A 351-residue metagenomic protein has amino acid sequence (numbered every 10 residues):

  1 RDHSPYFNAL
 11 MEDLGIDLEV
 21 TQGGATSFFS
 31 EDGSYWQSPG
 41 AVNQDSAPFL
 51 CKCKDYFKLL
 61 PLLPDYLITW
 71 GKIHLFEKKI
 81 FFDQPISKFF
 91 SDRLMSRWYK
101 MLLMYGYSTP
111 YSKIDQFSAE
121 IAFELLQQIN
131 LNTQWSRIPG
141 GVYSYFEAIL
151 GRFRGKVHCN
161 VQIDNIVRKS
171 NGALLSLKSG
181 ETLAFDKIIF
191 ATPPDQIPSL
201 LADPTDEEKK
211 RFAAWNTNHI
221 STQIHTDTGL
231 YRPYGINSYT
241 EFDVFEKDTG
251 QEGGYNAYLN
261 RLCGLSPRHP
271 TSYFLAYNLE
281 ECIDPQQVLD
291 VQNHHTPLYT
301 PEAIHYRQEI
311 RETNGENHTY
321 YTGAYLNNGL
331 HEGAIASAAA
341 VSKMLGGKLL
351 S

Functional and structural regions predicted by a protein language model:
R1-H3, I138-G140, N160, K178 (+3 more regions): Short His-Asn-centered micro-motif
H3-Q116: Mobile amphipathic helical/loop "lid" adjacent to a hydrophobic cofactor/ligand pocket
S4-P5, I80, Q84, G140-E147 (+2 more regions): A structural signal for well-ordered alpha-helical segments within the folded catalytic domains of diverse enzymes
E19-T21, K156-H158, Y320: General small-molecule cofactor/ligand-binding pocket signal
A122-K178, L183, K187: Helical element adjacent to the flavin cofactor pocket in flavoenzyme catalytic cores
D164-P297: Mid-domain catalytic core of redox enzymes that form a hydrophobic substrate pocket/lid adjacent to a catalytic redox
E252-S351: Conserved flavin/dinucleotide-binding core of flavoenzymes
